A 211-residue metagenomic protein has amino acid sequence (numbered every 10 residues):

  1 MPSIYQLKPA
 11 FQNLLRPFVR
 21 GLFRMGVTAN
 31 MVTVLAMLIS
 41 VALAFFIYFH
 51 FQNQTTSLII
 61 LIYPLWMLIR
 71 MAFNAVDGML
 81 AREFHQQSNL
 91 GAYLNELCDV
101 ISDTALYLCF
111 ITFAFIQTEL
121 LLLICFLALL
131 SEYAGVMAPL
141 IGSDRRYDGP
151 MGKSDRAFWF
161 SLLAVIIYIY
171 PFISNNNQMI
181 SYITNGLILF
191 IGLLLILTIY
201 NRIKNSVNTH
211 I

Functional and structural regions predicted by a protein language model:
M1-L65, A105-D144, D148-I211: Hydrophobic alpha-helical transmembrane segments
S57-A92: Glycine-rich active-site/cofactor-binding loop and its immediate structural neighborhood
A72-L80, Y93, L97-I101, L130-Y133 (+2 more regions): Active-site His/Glu-centered metal-binding helix of metallohydrolases
M79-E119: Basic, amphipathic juxtamembrane/active-site segments that coordinate anionic phosphate or diphosphate groups
